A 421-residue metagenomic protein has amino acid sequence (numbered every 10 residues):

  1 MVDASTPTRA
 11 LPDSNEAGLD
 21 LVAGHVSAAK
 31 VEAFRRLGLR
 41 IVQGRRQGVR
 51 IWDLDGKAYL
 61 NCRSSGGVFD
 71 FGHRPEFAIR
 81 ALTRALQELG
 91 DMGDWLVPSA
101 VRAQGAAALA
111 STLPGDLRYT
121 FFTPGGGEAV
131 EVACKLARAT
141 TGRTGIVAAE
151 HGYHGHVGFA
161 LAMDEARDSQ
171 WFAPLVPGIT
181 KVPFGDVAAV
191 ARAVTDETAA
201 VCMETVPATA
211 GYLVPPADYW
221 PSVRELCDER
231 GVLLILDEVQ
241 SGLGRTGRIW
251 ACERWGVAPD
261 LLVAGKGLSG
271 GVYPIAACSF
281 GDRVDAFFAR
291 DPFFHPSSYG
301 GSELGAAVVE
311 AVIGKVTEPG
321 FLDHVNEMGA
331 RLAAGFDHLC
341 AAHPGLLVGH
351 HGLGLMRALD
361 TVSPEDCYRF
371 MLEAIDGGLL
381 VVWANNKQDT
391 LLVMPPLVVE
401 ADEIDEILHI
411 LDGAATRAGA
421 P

Functional and structural regions predicted by a protein language model:
V2-P421: Conserved N-terminal phosphate-binding loop of PLP-dependent enzymes in the Aspartate aminotransferase
